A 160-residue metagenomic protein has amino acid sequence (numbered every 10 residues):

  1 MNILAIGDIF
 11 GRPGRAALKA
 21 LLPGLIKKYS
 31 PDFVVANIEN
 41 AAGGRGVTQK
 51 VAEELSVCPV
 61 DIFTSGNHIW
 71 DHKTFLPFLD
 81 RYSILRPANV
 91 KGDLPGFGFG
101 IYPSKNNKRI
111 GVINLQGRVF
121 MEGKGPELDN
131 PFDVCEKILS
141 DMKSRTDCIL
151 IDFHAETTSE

Functional and structural regions predicted by a protein language model:
M1-E160: Acidic, metal/ion-coordinating pockets
